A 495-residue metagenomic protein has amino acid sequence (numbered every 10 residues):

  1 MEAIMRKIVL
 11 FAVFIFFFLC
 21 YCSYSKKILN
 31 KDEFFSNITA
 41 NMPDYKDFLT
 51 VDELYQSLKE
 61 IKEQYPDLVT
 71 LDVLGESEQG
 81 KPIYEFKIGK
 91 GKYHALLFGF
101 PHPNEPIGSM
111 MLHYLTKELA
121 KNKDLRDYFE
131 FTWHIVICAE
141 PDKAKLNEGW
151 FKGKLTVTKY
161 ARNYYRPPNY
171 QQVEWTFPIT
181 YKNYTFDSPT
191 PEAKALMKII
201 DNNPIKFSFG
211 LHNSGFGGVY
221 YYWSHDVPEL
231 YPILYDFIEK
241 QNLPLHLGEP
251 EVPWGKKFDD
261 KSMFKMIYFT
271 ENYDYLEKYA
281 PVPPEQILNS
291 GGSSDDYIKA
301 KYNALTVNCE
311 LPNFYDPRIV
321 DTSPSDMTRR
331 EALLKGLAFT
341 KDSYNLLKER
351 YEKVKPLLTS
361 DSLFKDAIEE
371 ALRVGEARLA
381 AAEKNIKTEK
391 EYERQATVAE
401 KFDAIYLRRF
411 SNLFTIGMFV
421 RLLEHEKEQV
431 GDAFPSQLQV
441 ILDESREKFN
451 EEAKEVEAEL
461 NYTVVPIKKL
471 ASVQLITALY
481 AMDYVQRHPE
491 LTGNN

Functional and structural regions predicted by a protein language model:
M1-I4, Y24-D47, E192-A193, S224-N495: C-terminal accessory segments enriched in acidic
R6-V13: Sec-dependent signal peptide recognition, specifically the positively charged N-region followed immediately by
F14-C22: Hydrophobic h-region of N-terminal signal peptides that target proteins for export in Gram-negative bacteria
Y24-Q79: Short glycine- and acidic-rich boundary segments immediately preceding or forming the N-terminal edge of structured
Q79-K87: A short loop-to-beta-strand scaffold at the N-terminal edge of the catalytic core in hydrolase folds
K92-H94, P106-M110, L119-Y231, Y235-E239 (+5 more regions): Active-site/substrate-binding loop(s) of hydrolase catalytic cores
L96-G99: Short hydrophobic beta-strand that contains or immediately precedes a catalytic carboxylate
